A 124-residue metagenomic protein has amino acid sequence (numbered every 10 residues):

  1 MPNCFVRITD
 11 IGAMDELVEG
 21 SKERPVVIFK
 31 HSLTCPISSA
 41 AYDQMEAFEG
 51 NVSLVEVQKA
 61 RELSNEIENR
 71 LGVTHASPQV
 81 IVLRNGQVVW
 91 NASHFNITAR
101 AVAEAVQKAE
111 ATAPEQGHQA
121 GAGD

Functional and structural regions predicted by a protein language model:
M1-K22, A111-D124: N-terminal leader/targeting and pre-domain segments
V6-T9, I28, S53: Hydrophobic/aromatic beta-strand patches that form the interior of the parallel beta-sheet core in alpha/beta enzyme
E16-F48: Local sequence-structure signature of Cys/Sec-based thiol-disulfide redox active-site neighborhoods
K30, N51-E66: Thiol-based oxidoreductase modules, predominantly thioredoxin-like and allied folds used for disulfide exchange
I37-Q44, K59-L63, I67, P78 (+1 more regions): Amphipathic alpha-helical interface surfaces
F48-S53, A101-A103: Short cysteine/histidine-rich metal-coordination sites, predominantly Zn2+-binding motifs
L71-R84: Structural micro-motif
R84-D124: Non-catalytic, surface beta->alpha helical segment in thiol-disulfide oxidoreductase systems
